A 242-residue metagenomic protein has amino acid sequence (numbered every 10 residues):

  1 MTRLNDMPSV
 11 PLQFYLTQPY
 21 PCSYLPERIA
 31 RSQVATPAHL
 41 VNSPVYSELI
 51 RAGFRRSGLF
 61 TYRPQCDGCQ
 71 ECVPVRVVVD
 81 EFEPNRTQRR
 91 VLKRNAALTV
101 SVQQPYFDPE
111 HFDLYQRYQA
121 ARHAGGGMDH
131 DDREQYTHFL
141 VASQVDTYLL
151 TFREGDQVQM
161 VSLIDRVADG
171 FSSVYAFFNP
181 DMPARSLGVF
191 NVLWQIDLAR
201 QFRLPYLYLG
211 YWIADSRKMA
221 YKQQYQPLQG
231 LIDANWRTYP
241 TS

Functional and structural regions predicted by a protein language model:
M1-Q88, N95: Intrinsically disordered, low-complexity, positively biased terminal segments
R3, R55-G68, V75-A184, Q224: A conserved beta-strand-loop-helix scaffold within acyl/acetyltransferase catalytic domains
A52, L193-P205: Conserved acyl-CoA
P64, V73-D80, Y206-S242: Active-site/acyl-donor-binding loops of N-acyltransferases
F171, N179-R185, F202-L207, Y211-D215: Nucleic-acid nuclease catalytic cores
A184-I196: Conserved acetyl-CoA-binding loop-helix of GNAT-fold acetyltransferases
